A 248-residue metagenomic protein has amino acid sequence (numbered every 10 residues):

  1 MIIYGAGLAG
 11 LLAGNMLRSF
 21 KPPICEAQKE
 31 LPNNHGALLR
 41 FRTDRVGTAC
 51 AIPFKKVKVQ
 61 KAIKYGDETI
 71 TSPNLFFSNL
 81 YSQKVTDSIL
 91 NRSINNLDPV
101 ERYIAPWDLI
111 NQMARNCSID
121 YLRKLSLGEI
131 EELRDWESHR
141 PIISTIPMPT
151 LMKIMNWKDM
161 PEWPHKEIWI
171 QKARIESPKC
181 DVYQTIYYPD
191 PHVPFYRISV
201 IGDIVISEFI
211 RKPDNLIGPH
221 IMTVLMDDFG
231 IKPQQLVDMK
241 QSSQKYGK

Functional and structural regions predicted by a protein language model:
Y4-A6, M16-L38: Glycine-rich FAD pyrophosphate-binding loop
G10-L11: N-terminal Rossmann-fold NAD(P) dinucleotide-binding loop
A27-K55: Conserved N-terminal glycine-rich FAD pyrophosphate-binding loop of Rossmann-like flavoproteins
E30, V200-K248: Conserved flavin/dinucleotide-binding core of flavoenzymes
P32-N34, L133-H192: Central helical "cap/lid" subdomain
V46-I52, K61, Y65-Q112, T145 (+1 more regions): Short beta-strand to alpha-helix junction loop
S88-P141, T145-K153: Helical element adjacent to the flavin cofactor pocket in flavoenzyme catalytic cores
P141, L151-K153, P194-V205, F209-R211: Residues forming the flavin
